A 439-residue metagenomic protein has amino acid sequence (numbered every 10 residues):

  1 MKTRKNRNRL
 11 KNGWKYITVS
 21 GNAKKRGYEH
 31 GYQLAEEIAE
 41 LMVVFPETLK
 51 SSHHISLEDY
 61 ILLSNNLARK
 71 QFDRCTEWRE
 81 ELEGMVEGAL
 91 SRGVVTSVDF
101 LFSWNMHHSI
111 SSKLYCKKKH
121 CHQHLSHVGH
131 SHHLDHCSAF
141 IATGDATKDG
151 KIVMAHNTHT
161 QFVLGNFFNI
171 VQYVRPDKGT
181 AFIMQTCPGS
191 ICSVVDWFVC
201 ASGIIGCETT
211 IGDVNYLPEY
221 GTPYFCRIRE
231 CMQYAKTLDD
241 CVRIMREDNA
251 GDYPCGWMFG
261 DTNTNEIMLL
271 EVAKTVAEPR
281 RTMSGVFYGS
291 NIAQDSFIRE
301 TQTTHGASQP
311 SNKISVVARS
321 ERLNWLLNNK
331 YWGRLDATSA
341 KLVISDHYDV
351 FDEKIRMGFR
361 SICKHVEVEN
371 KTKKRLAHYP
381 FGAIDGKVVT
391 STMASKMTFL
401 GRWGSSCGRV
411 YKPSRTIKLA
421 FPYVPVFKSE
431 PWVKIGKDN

Functional and structural regions predicted by a protein language model:
M1-A139, D145-D149, V163, N215 (+2 more regions): C-terminus-biased signal that marks the final domain/tail of proteins
A142, A146-K236, R243: Active-site rim segments in enzyme catalytic domains, especially the processed small/beta chain of N-terminal
